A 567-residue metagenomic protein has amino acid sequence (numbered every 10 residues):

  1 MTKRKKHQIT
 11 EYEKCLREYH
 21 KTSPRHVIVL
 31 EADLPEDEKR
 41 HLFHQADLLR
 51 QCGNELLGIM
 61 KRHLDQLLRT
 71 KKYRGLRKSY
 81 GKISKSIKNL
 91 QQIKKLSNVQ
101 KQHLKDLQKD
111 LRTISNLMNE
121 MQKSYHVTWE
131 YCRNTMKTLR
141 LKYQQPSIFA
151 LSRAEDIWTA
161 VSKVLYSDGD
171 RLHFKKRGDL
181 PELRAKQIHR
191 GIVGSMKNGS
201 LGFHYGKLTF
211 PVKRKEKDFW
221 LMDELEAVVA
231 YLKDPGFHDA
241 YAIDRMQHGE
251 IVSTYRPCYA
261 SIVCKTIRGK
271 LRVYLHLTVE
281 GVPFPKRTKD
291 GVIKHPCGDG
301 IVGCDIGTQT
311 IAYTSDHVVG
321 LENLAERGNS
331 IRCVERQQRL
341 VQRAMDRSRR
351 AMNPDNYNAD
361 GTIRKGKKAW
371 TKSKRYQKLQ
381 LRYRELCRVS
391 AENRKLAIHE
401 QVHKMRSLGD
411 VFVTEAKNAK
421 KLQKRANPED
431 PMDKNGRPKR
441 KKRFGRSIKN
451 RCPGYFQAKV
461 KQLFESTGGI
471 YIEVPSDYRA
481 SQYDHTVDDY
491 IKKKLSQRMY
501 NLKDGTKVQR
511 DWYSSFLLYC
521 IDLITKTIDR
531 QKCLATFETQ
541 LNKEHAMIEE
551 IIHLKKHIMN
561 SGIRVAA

Functional and structural regions predicted by a protein language model:
T2-L151: Gly/serine-rich nucleotide phosphate-binding loop at the start of the catalytic core of nucleotide/ADP-ribose-handling
K3-K6, V273-A567: Positively charged, helix-rich recognition surfaces that bind polyanionic ligands
L16-E18, H248-G249, Y259-K265, P283-I293: Catalytic micro-motifs at enzyme active sites that drive phosphoryl/nucleotidyl and oxygen chemistry
L34, R153, G178, C264-T266 (+2 more regions): Short, flexible loop/turn elements at secondary-structure junctions
L56, S152-V164, W512-D522: Stable alpha-helical structural segments in soluble proteins, enriched in small hydrophobic residues
K72-K85, H173-G191, T362, F537-K555: Amphipathic alpha-helical surface "interface" segments used for docking/oligomerization or membrane association within
I83-R268, G445-R446, N450: Acidic carboxylate diad motif detector
